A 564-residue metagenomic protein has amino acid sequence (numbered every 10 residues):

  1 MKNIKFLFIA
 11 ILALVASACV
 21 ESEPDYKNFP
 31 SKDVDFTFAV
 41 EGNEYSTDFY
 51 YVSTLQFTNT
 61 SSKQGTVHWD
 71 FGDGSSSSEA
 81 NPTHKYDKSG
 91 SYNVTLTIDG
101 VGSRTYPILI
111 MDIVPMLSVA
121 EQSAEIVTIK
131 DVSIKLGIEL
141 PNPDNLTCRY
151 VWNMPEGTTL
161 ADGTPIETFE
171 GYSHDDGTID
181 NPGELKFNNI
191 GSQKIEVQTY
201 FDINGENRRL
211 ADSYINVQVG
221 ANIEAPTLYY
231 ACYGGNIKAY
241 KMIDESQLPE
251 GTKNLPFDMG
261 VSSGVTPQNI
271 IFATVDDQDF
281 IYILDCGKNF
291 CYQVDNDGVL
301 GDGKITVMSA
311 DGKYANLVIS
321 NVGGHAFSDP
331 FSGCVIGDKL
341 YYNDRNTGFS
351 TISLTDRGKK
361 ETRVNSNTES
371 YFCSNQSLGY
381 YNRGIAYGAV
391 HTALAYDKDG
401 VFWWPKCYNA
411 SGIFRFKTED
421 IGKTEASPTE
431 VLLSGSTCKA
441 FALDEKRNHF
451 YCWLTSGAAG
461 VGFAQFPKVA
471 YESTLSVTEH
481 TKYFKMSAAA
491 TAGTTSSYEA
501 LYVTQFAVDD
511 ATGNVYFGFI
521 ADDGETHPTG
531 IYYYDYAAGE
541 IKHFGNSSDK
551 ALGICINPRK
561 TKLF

Functional and structural regions predicted by a protein language model:
C19-E224: Extracellular/lumenal mature domains of secreted and surface-exposed proteins
Y214-V261, I270-A273, I281: An edge-strand/N-cap motif at the start of beta-rich repeat modules
A225-P226, Q278-D279, G337-D338, D399-G400 (+2 more regions): Short coil/turn segments that connect the beta-strands within blades of beta-propeller domains
Y230, Y282-L284, Y342, W404-P405 (+2 more regions): Residue position within the beta-strands of beta-propeller blades
G235-I243, N289-T306, T347-S353, N409-F416 (+2 more regions): Structural motif
L255-T266, V318-A326, N367-Y387, E430-S436 (+2 more regions): Surface loop/turn motifs at the tips and blade-to-blade linkers of beta-strand repeat domains
V265-Q278, H325-G337, Y380-A395, G435-K446 (+2 more regions): Repeated scaffold domains used in trafficking and secretory/extracellular systems, primarily beta-propellers
T526-F564: Blade-level signature of beta-propeller repeat domains, shared across WD40, Kelch, NHL, RCC1 and BNR/Asp-box propellers
